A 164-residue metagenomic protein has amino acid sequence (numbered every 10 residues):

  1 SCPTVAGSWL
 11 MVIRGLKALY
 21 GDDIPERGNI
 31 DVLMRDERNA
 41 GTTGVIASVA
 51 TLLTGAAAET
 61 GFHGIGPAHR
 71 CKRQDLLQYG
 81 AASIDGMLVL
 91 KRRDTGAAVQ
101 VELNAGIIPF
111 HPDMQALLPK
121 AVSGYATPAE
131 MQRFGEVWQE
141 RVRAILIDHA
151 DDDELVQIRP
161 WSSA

Functional and structural regions predicted by a protein language model:
S1, S8-A164: Non-transmembrane, aqueous-exposed alpha-helical and coiled segments at domain scale
